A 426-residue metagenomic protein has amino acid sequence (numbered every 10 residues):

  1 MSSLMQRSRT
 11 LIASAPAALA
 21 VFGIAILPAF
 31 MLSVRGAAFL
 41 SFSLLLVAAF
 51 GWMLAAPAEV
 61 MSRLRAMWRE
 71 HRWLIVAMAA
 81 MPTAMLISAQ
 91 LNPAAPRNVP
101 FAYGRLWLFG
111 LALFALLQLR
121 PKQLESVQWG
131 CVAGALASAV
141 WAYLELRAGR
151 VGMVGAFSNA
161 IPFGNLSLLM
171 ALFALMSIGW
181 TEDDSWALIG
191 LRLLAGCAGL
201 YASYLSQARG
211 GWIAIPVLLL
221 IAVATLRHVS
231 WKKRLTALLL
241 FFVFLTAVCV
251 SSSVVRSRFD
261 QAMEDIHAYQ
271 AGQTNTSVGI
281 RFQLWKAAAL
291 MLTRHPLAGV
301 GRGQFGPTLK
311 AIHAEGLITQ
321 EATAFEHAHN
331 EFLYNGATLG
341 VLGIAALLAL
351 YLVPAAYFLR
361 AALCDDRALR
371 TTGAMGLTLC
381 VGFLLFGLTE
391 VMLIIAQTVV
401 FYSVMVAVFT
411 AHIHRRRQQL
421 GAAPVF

Functional and structural regions predicted by a protein language model:
M1-I87, F109-L111, A115-W129, S177-I189 (+2 more regions): Transmembrane signal-anchor hairpin modules in multi-pass inner-membrane enzymes, especially those that act on
G23-P28, L108, A112, L119-R150 (+6 more regions): Alpha-helical transmembrane segments of multi-pass inner-membrane proteins
V34-F42, V99-G104, A156-M170, G210 (+2 more regions): Membrane-interface micro-motifs in multi-pass membrane enzymes
F39-L45, G210-I221, G343-L348: Transmembrane-embedded, aromatic-rich helix segments that form part of the hydrophobic channel/pocket engaging
L46-V47, G376-F426: Transmembrane alpha-helices of multi-pass inner-membrane enzymes
L205, L226-G272, K286-R294, R302: A membrane-periplasm/extracellular boundary helix in multi-pass inner-membrane enzymes that assemble envelope glycans
L235, L339-V381: Hydrophobic transmembrane alpha-helices and their immediate junctions
G272-Q283, A298-L339: Long extracytoplasmic/lumenal interhelical loops at the membrane interface of multi-pass membrane proteins
